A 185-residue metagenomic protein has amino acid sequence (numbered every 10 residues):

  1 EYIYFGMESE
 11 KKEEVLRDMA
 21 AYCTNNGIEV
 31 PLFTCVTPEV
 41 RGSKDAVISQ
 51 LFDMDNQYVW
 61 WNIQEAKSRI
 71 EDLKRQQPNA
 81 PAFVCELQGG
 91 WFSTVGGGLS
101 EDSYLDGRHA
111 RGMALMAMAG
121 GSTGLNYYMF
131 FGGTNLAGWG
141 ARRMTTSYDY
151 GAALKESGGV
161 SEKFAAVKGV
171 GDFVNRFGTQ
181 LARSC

Functional and structural regions predicted by a protein language model:
E1, F5-E29, P78-A80, C85-F92 (+2 more regions): Carbohydrate-binding surfaces of carbohydrate-active enzymes
E1-E65: N-terminal catalytic cores of secreted or lumenal carbohydrate-active enzymes
G42-G96, M113-A114, L154: Glycoside hydrolase catalytic-domain groove-lining segments
D106-A110: Short linear interaction motifs
